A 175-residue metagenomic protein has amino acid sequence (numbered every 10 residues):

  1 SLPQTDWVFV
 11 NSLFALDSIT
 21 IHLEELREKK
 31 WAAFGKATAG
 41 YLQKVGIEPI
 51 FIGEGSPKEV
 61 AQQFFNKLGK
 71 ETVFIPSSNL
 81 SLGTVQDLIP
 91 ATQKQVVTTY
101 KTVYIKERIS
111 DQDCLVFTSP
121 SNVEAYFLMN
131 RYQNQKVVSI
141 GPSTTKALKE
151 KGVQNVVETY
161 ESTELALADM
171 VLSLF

Functional and structural regions predicted by a protein language model:
S1-F175: Conserved beta-alpha
